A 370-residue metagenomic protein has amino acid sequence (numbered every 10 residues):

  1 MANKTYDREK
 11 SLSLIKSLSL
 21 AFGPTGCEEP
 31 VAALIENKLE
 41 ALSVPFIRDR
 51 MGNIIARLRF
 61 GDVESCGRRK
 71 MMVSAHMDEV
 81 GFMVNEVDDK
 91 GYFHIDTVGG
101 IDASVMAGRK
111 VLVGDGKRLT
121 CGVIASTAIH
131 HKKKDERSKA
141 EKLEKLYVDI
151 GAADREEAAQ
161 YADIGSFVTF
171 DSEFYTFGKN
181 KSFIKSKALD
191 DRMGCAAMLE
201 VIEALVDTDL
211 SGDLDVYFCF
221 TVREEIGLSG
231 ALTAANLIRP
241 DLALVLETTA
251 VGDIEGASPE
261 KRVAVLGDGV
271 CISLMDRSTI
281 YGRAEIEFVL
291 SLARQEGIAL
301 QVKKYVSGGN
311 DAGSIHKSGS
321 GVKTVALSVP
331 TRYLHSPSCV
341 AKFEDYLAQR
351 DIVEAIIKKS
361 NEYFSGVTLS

Functional and structural regions predicted by a protein language model:
M1-S370: N-terminal hydrophobic/helix-forming segments and targeting peptides
